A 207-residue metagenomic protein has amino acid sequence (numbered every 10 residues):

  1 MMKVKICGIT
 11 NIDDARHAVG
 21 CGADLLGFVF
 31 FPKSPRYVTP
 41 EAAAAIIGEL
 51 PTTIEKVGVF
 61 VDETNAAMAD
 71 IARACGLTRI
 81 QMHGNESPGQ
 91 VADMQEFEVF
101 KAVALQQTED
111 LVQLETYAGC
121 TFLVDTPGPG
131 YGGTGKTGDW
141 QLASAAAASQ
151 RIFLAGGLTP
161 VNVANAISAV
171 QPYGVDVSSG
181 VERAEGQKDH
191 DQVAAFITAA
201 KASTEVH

Functional and structural regions predicted by a protein language model:
M1-H207: Conserved N-terminal beta1-alpha1 strand-loop-helix module at the mouth
